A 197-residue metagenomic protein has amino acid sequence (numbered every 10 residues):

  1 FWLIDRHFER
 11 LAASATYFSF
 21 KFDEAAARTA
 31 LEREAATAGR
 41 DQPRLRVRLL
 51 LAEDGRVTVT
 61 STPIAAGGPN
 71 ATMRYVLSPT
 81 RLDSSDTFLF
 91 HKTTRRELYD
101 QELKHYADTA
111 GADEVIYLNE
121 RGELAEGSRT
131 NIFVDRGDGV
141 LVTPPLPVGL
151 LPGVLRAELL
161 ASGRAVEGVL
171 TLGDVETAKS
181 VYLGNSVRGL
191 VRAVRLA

Functional and structural regions predicted by a protein language model:
F1-R46, L50-A197: Helix-start/capping segments and mature chain N-termini
